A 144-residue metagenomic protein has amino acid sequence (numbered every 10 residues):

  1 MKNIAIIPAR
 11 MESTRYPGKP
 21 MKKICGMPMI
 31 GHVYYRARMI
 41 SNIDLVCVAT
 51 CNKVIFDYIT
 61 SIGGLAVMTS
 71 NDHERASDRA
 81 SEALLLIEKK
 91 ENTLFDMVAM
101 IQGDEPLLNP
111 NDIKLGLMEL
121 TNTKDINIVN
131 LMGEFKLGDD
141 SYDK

Functional and structural regions predicted by a protein language model:
K2-I4, M97, I128: Residue-level preference for the first positions of well-ordered beta-strands
K2-T50: N-terminal glycine-rich phosphate-binding loop and ensuing alpha1 helix
P8, M100-Q102, L131-E134: Short beta-strand segments
I43, T93-F95, T123-I128: Short, high-confidence coil segments that cap the C-terminus of an alpha-helix and link into the following beta-strand
T50, M68-S70, N130-M132: Short loop/edge segments at beta-strand edges and connector loops that shape dinucleotide/nucleotide cofactor-binding
K53-M118: Short phosphate-binding loop-to-helix
L108-K144: Conserved core of the sugar-phosphate nucleotidyltransferase
